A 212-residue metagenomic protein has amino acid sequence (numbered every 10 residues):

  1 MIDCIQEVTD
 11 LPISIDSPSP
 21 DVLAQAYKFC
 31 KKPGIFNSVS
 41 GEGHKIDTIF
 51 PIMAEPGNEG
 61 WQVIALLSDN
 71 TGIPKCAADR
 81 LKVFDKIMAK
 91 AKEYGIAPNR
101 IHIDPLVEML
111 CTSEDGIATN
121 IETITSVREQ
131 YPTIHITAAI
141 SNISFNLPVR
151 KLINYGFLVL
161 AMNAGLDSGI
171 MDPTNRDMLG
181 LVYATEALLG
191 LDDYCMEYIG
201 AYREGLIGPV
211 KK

Functional and structural regions predicted by a protein language model:
M1-K31, I117, I121-A138: Alpha-helix-loop-beta-strand connector modules within alpha/beta enzyme cores
S17, S38-S40, L67, P173: Glycine-rich, histidine-containing beta strand-loop boundary motifs that form or position
Q25-A26, I49-I52: A short acidic, amphipathic alpha-helical/loop segment
P33-S40, V63: Short hydrophobic/aromatic-enriched beta-strand-loop microsegments
N37-K45, M162: Acidic, His- and aromatic-enriched active-site or binding-groove loops in soluble protein domains that engage sugars
D47, P56-I207: Catalytic alpha/beta core domains of metabolic enzymes, predominantly
P209-K212: Long amphipathic alpha-helical segments
